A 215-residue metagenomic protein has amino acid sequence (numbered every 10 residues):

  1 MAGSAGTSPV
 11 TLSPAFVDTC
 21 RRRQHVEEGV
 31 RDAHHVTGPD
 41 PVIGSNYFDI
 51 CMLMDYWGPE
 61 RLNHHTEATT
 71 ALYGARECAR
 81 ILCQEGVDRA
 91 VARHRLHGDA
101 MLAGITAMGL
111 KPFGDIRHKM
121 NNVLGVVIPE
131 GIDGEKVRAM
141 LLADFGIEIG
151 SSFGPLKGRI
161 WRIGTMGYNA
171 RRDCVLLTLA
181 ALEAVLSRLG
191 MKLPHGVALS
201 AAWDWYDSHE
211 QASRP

Functional and structural regions predicted by a protein language model:
M1-A103, A107, H209, P215: Active-site C-terminal subdomain of aminotransferase-like
M1-S4, I116-H118, L141, G154-L156: Solvent-exposed alpha-helices and their adjacent loops that cap or buttress functional pockets in soluble metabolic
L12, V126-E130, G167: Short beta-strand-to-loop capping motifs
G29-A33, L142-I149, E183-L186: A common structural junction motif
A71-G74, C78, A90-R93, H97-M101 (+8 more regions): General structural feature for long, well-ordered alpha-helical segments within catalytic domains of soluble enzymes
G86-R93, A107-I116, S152-G154, L189-S200: Flexible, glycine/charged-enriched surface loops at secondary-structure junctions
K111-D144: Conserved PLP-binding catalytic core of the aspartate aminotransferase-like
P155, R159-P215: PLP-dependent enzyme catalytic core of the Aspartate aminotransferase-like
